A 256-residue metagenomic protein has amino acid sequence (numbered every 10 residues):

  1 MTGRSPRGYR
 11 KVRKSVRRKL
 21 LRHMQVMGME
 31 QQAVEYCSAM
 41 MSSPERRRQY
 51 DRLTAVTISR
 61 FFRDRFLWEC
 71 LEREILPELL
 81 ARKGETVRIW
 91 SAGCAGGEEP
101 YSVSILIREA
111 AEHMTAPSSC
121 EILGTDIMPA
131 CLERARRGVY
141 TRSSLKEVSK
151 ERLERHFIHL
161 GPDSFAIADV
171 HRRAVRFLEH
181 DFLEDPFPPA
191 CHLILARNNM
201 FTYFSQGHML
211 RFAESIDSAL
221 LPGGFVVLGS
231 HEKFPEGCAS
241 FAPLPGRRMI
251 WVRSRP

Functional and structural regions predicted by a protein language model:
M1-W90: Conserved AdoMet
G84-S102, L123: Conserved class I S-adenosyl-L-methionine
G96-T115: Conserved SAM-binding loop of SAM-dependent methyltransferases across substrates and taxa, primarily the Class I
H113-H208, K233-P235: Extended basic-aromatic, gly/pro-enriched interface segments that bind polyanionic ligands
L210-P222: A short glycine-rich, Lys/Arg-flanked "PGG" loop and its adjoining helix->strand segment in the class I
P222-S230: Conserved beta-strand signature within the Rossmann-like core of class I S-adenosyl-L-methionine
G237-P256: Core SAM-dependent methyltransferase catalytic element
